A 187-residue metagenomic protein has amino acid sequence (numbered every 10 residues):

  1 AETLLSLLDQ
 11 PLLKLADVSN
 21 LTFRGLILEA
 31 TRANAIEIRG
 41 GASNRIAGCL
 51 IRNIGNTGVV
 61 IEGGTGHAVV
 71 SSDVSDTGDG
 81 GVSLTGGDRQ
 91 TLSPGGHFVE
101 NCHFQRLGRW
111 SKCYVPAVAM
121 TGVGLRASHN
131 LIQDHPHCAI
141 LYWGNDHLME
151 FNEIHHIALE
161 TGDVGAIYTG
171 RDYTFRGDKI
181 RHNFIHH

Functional and structural regions predicted by a protein language model:
A1-G40: Extended, small-residue-rich solenoid/repeat segments and analogous flexible loops that form exposed scaffolds
L7-A16, A33, P116-M120, R171-T174 (+1 more regions): Right-handed parallel beta-helix
P11, R32-E37, G55-E62, G78-L84 (+3 more regions): Short glycine/acidic-rich loop motifs that flank beta-strands on beta-rich extracellular proteins
L15, I38, I61, T91 (+3 more regions): Residue-level marker of regulatory loop/turn positions in helix-turn-helix DNA-binding domains and in histidine
S19-A30, S43-N56, T65-D79, S93-G108 (+3 more regions): Right-handed parallel beta-helix
T85-R89: Asp-box/WD-like beta-propeller blade repeats and closely related beta-sheet repeat scaffolds
